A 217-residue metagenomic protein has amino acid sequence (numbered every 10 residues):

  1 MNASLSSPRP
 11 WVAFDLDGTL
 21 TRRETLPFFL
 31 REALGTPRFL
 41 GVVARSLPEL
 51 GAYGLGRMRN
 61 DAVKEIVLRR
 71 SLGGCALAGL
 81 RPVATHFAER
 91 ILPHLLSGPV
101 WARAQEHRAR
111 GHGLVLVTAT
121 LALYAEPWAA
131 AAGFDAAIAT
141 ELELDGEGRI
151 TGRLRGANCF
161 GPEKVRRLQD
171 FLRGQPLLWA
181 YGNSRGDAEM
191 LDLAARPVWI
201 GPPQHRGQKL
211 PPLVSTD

Functional and structural regions predicted by a protein language model:
M1-R9, P82, E89-D217: C-terminal cap/substrate-recognition subdomain and adjoining C-terminal extension of metal-dependent phosphatase-like
N2-R59: Active-site neighborhood of HAD-like aspartate-dependent phosphohydrolases
L20, P37, M58, G74 (+2 more regions): Residues at alpha-helix boundaries and short interhelical turns
R23, G74, P162-V165: Electropositive phosphate-/nucleotide-binding environments in soluble metabolic enzymes
L26-P27, K64, V165: A general structural signal for well-ordered alpha-helical segments in protein cores
L55-G56, A62-L77, A132, A137 (+1 more regions): Short, compositionally biased "basic patch" segments
V63-G98: Metal-dependent phosphoesterase signature
